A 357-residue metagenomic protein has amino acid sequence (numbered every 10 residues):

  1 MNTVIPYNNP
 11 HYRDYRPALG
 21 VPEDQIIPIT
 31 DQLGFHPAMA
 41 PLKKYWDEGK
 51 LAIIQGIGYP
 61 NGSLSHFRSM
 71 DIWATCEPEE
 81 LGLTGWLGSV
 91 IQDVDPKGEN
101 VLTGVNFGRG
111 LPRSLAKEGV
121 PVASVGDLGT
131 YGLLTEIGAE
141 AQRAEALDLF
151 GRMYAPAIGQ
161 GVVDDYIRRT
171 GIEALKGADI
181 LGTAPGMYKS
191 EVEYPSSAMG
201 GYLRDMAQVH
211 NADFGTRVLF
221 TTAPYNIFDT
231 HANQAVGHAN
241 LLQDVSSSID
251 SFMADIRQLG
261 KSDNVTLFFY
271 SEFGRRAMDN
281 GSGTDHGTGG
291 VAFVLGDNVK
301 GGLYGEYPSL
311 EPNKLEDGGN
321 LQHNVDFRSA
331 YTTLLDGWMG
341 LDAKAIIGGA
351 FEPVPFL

Functional and structural regions predicted by a protein language model:
M1-L259, M278, K300-L357: Feature for exported/extracytoplasmic and membrane-associated proteins, marking the mature portion
T216, S262-N264, Y270, G287-G290 (+1 more regions): Active-site lining segments that contact anionic ligands and/or coordinate catalytic metals
T221-P224, F268-Y270, L295: Generic beta-strand/beta-sheet core signal
S271-L303: Histidine-centered active-site microenvironments of extracellular/periplasmic hydrolases and transferases
